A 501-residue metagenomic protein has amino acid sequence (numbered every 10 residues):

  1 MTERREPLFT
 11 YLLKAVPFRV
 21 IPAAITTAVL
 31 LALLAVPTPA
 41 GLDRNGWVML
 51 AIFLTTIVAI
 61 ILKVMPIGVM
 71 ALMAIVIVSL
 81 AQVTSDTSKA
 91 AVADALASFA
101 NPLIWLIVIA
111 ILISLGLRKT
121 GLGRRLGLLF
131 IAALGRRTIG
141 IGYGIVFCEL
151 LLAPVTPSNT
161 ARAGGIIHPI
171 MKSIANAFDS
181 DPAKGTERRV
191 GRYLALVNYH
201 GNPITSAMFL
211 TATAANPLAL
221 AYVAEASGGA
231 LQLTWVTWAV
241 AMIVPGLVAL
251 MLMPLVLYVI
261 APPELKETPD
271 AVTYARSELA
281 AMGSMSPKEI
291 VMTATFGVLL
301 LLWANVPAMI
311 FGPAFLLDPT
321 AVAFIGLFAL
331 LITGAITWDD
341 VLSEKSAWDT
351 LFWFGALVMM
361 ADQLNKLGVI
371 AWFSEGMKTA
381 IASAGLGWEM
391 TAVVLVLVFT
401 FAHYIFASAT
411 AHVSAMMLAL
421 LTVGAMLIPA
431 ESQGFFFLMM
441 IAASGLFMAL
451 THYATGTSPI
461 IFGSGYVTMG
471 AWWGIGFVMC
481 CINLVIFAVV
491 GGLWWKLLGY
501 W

Functional and structural regions predicted by a protein language model:
M1-L106, E225-A230, V236-E375, T379 (+2 more regions): Hydrophobic transmembrane alpha-helices of multi-pass small-molecule transporters
Y11, T38, V69-A183, E344 (+1 more regions): Membrane-embedded alpha-helical segments and adjacent helix-loop junctions characteristic of multi-pass solute
T27-L30, A51-V58, I145-L151, N198-G201 (+3 more regions): Hydrophobic, membrane-inserted alpha-helices
I107, I139-A153, D179-S206, Q232-A241 (+2 more regions): Alpha-helical transmembrane segments of multi-pass membrane proteins
T160-N176, A195, M208-S227, F373-E375 (+3 more regions): Re-entrant/interfacial helical elements at transmembrane boundaries that shape and gate the permeation pathway
A177-A183, M242-G246, G355-M360, I370 (+1 more regions): C-terminal transmembrane helix pair
F178-K266, T457-G491: Membrane-core helix-loop-helix motifs of multi-pass transport proteins
